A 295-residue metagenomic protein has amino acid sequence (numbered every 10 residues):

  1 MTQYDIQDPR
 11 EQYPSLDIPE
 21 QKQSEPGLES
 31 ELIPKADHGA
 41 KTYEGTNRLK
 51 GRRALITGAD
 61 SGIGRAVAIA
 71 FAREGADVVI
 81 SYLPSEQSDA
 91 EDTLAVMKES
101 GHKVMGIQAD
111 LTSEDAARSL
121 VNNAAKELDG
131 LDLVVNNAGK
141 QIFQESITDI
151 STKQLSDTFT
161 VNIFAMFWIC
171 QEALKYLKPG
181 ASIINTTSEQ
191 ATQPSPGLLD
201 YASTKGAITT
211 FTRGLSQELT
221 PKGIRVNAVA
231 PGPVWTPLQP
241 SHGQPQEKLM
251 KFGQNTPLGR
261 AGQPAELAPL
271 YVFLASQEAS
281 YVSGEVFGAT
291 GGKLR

Functional and structural regions predicted by a protein language model:
T2-H38, A228, E247-V282, A289-G291: C-terminal helical subdomain
D17, R118, K126, G139-S156 (+3 more regions): Conserved mid-core segment of classical short-chain dehydrogenase/reductases
Q87, I107-V121, T152: The beta1-alpha1 cofactor-binding region of Rossmann-like NAD(H)/NADP(H)-dependent oxidoreductases
T148-F167, I184, I208, L258: Catalytic Tyr-X3-Lys loop
C170, T204, T212: Active-site helix of classical SDR
K175-Y176, Q217-P221, S280: Alpha-helical segment proximal to the catalytic Tyr-Lys
S188: Residue(s) in the substrate-gating loop at a strand-loop-helix junction that position the organic substrate next
P221, G232-T256: A glycine/serine/threonine-rich, flexible loop-to-helix segment that serves as the NAD(P) cofactor-binding "lid"
